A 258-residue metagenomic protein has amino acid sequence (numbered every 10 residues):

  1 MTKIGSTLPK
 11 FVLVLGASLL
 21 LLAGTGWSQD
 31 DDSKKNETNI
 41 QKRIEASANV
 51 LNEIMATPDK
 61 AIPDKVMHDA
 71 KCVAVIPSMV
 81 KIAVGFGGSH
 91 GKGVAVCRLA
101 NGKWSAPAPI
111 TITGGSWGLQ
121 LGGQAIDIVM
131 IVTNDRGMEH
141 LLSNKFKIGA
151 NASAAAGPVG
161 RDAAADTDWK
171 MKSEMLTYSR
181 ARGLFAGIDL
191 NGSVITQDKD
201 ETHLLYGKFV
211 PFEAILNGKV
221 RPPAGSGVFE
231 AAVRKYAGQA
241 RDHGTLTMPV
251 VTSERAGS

Functional and structural regions predicted by a protein language model:
M1-V14: Bacterial N-terminal signal peptides that target proteins for export
V12-A23: Bacterial N-terminal signal peptides
Q29-S258: Small-residue-enriched, tightly packed secondary-structure blocks
